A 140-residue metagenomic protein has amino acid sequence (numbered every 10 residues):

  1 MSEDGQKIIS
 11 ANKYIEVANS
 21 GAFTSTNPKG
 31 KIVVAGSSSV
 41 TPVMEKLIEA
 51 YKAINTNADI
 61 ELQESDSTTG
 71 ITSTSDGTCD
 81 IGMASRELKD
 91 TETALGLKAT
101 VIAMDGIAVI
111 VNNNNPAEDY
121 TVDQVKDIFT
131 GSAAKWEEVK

Functional and structural regions predicted by a protein language model:
M1-K140: Flexible loop/hinge segments at secondary-structure junctions
